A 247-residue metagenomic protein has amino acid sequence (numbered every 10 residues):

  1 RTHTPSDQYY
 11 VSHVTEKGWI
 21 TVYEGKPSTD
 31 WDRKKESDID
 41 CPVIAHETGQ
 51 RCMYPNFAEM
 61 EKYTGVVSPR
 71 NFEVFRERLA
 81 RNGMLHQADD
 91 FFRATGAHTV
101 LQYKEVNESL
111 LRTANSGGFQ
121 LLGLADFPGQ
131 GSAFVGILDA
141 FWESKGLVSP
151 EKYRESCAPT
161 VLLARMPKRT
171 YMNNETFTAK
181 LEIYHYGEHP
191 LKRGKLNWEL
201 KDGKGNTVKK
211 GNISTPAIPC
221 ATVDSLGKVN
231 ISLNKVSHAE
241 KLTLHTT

Functional and structural regions predicted by a protein language model:
R1-L138: Substrate-binding/catalytic cleft of secreted carbohydrate-active enzymes, primarily glycoside hydrolases
K62-V67, L138-W142, E182, E199-D202 (+1 more regions): Short, low-complexity, polar/charged sequence segments that are solvent-exposed and flexible
E73-H86, P150-A158, N212-S214: Short C-terminal domain-edge/linker segments immediately following a structured domain
T95, P167-R169, Y186, P219 (+1 more regions): Outer-membrane beta-barrel proteins
A97-K104, T113, L147, Y171 (+2 more regions): Conserved structured core elements
L122-G187, L196: Aromatic-rich peripheral "rim/lid" segments of glycoside hydrolase catalytic domains that contact and position glycan
E175-P216, S225-S232, E240-T247: Beta-strand-rich binding/interaction modules
